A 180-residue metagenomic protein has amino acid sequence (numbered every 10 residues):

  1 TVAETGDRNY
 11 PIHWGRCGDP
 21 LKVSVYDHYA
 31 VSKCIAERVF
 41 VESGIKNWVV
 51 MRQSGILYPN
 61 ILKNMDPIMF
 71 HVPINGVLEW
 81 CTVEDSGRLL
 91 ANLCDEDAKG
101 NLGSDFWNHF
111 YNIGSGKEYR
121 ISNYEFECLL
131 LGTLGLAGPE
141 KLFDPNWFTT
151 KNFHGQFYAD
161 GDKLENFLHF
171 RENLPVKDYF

Functional and structural regions predicted by a protein language model:
T1-I12, I56-N60: Conserved catalytic-site region of short-chain dehydrogenase/reductase
D7-V49: Active-site Tyr-X1-5-Lys
A30, V50, V77-W80, R120 (+1 more regions): Short aromatic/basic micro-patch
V31, I35, H71-K99: Substrate-positioning beta->alpha
M51-G55: Conserved SDR Rossmann-fold cofactor-binding beta-strand/turn motif
L57-F70: C-terminal beta-strand-loop-alpha-helix "lid" module of Rossmann-like NAD(P)-dependent dehydrogenases
L89, L93-G155, A159-F167, F180: Mid/C-terminal beta-alpha module of Rossmann-like enzyme folds, strongest in SDR-family dehydrogenases/epimerases
R171-F180: A cross-taxonomic marker for long C-terminal extensions/tails that follow the last structured domain
